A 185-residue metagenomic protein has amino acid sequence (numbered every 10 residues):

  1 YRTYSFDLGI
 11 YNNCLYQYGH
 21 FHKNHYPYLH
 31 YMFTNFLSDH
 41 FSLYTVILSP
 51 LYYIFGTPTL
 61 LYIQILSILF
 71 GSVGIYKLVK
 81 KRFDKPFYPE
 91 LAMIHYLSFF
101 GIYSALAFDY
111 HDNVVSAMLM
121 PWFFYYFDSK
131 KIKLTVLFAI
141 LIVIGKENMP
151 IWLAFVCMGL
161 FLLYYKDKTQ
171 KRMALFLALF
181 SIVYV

Functional and structural regions predicted by a protein language model:
T3, D7, Q17, R172-V185: Membrane-lumen/periplasm interface segments of specific transmembrane helices in polyprenyl phosphate-linked
D7-F36, L43: Extracytosolic helix-loop segments that constitute the early lumenal/periplasmic catalytic or substrate-binding loops
H20, S38-I63, F83: Juxtamembrane segments of multi-pass membrane glycosylation machinery that transfer sugars from lipid-linked donors
G56-Y62, R82-E90, S129-T135, K168-M173: Membrane-helix interface segments
P58-F83, W122: Transmembrane-helix motifs of polytopic, lipid-linked glycan transferases
I63-F70, L91-W122, F127, L141-L153: Multi-pass, polyprenyl lipid-linked donor-dependent membrane glycosyltransferases
F83, V115, M120-T135, L160-K168: Membrane-interface transmembrane helices that cradle and orient dolichyl/undecaprenyl
W152-I182: Perimembrane helix-loop-helix junctions
